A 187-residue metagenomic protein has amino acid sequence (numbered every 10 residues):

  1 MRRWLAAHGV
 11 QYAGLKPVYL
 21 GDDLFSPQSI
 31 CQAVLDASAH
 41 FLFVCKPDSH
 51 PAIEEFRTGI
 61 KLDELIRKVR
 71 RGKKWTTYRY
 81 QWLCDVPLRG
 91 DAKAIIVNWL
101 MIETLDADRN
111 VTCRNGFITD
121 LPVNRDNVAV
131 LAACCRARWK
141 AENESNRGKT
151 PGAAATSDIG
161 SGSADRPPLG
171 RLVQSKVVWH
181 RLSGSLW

Functional and structural regions predicted by a protein language model:
M1-Q32, A37: Conserved, well-structured functional cores that handle cations and Mg-NTP chemistry
Y19-L24, F41, F117, A141-N146 (+1 more regions): Short, conserved catalytic/metal-binding motifs centered on acidic residues
S26-I30, D48-A52, S145, Q174: General structural feature for long, well-ordered alpha-helical segments within catalytic domains of soluble enzymes
A37, R138, R181-S185: Change "in soluble alpha/beta enzymes" to "in soluble alpha/beta proteins
H40-A141: An anionic, glycine-rich sequence signature occurring as long contiguous blocks
D63, W82-L83, N110, E144-N146 (+2 more regions): Extended recognition/assembly regions associated with phosphoester-bond processing machinery
P151-W187: Basic, amphipathic alpha-helical segments enriched in Lys/Arg and hydrophobic/aromatic residues
